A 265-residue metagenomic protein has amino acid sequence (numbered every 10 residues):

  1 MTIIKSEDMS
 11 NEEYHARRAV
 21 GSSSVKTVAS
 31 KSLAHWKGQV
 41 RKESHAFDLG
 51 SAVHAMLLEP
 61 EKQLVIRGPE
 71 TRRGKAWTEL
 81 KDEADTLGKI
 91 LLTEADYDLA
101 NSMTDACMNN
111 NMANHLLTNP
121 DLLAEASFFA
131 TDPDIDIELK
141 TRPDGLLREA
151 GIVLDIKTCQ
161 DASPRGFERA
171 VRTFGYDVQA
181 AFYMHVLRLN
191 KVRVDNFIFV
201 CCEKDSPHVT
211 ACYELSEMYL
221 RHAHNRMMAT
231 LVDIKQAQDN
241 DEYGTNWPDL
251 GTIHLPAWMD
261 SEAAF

Functional and structural regions predicted by a protein language model:
M1-K140, W247-P248, T252: Metal-dependent nuclease catalytic cores that hydrolyze phosphodiester bonds in DNA/RNA, characterized by
L33-H35, Q160-S163, K204-V209: Short acidic (Asp/Glu) and glycine-rich catalytic loops that position anionic groups and cofactors
R41-K42, D85-L92, P164-F174, S216-M218: Short histidine-centered catalytic/ligand-binding loop motif
L57-E61, T158-D161, R188, K235 (+1 more regions): Hydrophobic/aromatic-lined pockets within catalytic cores
A113-T118, L147-V153, R188-D195: Secondary-structure boundary elements
A124, T141-R169: Conserved catalytic cores of phosphodiester-cleaving nucleases, focusing on short active-site segments
D136-K140, L147-G151, V194, D205-H208: Coil-to-beta-strand transition motifs
A170, F174-D177, F182-F265: Metal-dependent nuclease catalytic regions and adjoining charged, substrate-binding loops involved in nucleic-acid end
